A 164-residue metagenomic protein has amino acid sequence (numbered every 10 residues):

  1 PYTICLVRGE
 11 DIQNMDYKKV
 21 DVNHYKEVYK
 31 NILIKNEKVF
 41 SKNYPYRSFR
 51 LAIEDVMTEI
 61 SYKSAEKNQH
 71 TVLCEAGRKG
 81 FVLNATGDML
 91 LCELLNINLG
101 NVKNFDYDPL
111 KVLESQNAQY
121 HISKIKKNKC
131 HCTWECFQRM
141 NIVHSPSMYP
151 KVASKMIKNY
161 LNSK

Functional and structural regions predicted by a protein language model:
P1-A85, M89-L90, L94-G100, N104 (+1 more regions): Radical SAM enzyme [4Fe-4S]-AdoMet core and its adjacent flexible, acidic and glycine-rich loops/tails across
Q69-T71, D88-K164: Flexible mid-to-C-terminal extensions adjoining Fe-S/redox cofactors in radical SAM and related proteins
